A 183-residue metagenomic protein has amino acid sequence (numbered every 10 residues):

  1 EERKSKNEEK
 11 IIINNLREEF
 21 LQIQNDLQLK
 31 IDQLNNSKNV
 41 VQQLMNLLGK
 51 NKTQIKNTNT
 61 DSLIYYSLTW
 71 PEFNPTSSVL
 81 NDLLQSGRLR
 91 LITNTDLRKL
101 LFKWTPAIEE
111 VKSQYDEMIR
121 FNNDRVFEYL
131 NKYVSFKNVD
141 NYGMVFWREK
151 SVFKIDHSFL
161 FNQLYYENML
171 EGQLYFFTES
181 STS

Functional and structural regions predicted by a protein language model:
E2-S183: Long, hydrophobic alpha-helical segments that serve as membrane-spanning/inserting helices
